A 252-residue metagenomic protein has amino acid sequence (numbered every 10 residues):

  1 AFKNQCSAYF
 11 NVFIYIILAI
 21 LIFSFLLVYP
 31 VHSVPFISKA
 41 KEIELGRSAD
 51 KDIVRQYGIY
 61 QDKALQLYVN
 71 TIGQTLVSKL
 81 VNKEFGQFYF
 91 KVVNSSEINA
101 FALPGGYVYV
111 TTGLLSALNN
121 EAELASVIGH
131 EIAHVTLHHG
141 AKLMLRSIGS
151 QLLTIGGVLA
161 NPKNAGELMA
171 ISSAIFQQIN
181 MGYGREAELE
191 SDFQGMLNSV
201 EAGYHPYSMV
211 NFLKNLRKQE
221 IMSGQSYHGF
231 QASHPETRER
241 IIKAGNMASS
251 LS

Functional and structural regions predicted by a protein language model:
A1-Y9: N-terminal secretory signal peptides that target proteins for export/translocation
Y15-V28: Bacterial N-terminal signal peptides
Y29-K163, Q177-N180, Q194-A232, R238 (+2 more regions): Peri-catalytic and regulatory segments of divalent metal-dependent proteins
A165-M169: Hydrophobic alpha-helical transmembrane segments
A170-F176: Active-site-proximal segment of zinc-dependent metalloprotease catalytic domains
